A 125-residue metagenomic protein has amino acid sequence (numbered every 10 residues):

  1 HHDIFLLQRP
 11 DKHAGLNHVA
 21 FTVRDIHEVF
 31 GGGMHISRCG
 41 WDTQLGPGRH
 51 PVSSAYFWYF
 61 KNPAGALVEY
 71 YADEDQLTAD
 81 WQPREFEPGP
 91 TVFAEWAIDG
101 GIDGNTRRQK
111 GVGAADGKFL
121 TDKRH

Functional and structural regions predicted by a protein language model:
H1-I4, G65-L67: Short, charged/polar, Gly/Pro-enriched secondary-structure boundary elements
H2-Q8, M34, G48: Intrinsic, low-complexity N-terminal interaction/targeting segments
D3-R9, E95-G100: Short N-terminal helix-initiation segments at or just after the protein's N-terminus
H13: Long C-terminal interaction/binding lobes of large macromolecular proteins
N17: Long, contiguous binding/interaction regions
F21-V68, A72-A79, R84-R124: Vicinal oxygen chelate
